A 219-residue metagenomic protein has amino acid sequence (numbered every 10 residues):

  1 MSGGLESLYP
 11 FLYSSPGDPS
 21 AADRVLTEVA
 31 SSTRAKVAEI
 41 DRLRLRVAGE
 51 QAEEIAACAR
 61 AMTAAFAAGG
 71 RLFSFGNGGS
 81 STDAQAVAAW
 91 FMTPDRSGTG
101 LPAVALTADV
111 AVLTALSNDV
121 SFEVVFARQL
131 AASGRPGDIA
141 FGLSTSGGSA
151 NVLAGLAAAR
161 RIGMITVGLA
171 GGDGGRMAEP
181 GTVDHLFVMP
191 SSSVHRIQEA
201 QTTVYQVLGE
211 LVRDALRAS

Functional and structural regions predicted by a protein language model:
M1-V47: Cofactor-/ligand-binding subdomain signature composed of acidic, glycine-rich, tryptophan-containing flexible loops
R60-G134: Glycine-rich, small/polar surface segments that engage phosphate groups of diverse ligands
S80-Q85, G148-G155: Short glycine/serine/threonine-rich phosphate/pyrophosphate-binding segments that cradle anionic phosphate groups
M92, L156-G163: Surface-exposed amphipathic alpha-helices with a cationic face
A132, H195-S219: A charged, well-structured terminal subsegment
S144, A170, F187-H195: Short beta->alpha connector loops at strand-helix junctions that form conserved, small/polar/Pro-enriched
L169-H185: Short, glycine/polar-rich helix-capping loops at beta-to-alpha or helix-loop-helix junctions that flank or form
